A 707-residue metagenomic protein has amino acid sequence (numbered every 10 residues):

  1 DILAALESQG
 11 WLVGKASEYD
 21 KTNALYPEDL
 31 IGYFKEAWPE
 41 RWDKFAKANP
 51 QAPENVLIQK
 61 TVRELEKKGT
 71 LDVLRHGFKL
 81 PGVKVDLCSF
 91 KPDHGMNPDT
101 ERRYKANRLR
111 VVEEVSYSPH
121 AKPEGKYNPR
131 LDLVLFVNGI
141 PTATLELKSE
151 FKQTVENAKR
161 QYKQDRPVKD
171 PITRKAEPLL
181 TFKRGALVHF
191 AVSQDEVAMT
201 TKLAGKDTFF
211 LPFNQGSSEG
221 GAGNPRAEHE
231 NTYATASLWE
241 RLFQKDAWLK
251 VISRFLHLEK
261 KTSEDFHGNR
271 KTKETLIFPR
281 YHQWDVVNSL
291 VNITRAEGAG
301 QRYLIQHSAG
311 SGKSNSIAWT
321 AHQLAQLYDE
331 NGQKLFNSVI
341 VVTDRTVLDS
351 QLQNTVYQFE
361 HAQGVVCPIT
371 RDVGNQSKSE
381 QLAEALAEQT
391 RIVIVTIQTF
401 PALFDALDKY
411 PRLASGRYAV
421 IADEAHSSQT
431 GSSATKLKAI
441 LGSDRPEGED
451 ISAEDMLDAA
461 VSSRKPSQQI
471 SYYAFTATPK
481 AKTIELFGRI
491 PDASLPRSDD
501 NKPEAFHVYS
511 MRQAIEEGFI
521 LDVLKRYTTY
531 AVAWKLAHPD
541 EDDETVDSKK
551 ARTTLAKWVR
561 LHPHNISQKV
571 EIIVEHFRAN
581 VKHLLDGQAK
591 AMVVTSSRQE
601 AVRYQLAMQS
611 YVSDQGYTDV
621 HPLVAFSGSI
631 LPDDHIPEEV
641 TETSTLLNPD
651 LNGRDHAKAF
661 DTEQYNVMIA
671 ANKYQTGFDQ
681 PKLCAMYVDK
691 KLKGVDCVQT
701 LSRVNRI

Functional and structural regions predicted by a protein language model:
D1-S338, V347, Q351-Q363, E388 (+5 more regions): ATP-dependent helicase/translocase motor core
H229-T235, K482-Q588, Q605: Interdomain helical connector at the RecA1-RecA2 junction of SF1/SF2 helicase-like NTPases
I305-S308, N337-R345, Q588-S597: Conserved RecA-like ASCE P-loop NTPase motor core of nucleic-acid helicases/translocases
Q358-D405: Inter-Walker segment of RecA-like/P-loop motor cores
T390-A422, Q429-A439, P446, I451-S462 (+2 more regions): Conserved RecA-like ASCE ATPase "motif II neighborhood" in helicase/translocase motors
T430-V523: Post-DEXD/H (motif II) to motif III coupling segment of the RecA-like Helicase ATP-binding lobe
A556-A670: Conserved C-terminal RecA-like helicase domain
M668-A670, Q675-K691, D696-Q699: A short beta-strand element within the Helicase C-terminal
